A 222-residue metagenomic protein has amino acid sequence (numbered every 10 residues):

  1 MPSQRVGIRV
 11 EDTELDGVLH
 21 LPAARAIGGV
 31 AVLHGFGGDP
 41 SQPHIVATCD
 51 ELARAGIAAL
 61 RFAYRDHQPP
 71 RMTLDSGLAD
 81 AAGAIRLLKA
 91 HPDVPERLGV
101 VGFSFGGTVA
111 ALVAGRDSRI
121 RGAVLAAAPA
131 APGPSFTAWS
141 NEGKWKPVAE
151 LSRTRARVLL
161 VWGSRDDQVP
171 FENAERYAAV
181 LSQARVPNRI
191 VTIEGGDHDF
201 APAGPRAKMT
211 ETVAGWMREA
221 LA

Functional and structural regions predicted by a protein language model:
M1-R25: N-terminal cap/lid segment of alpha/beta-hydrolase-fold proteins
G37-C49, Y64, E172-N173: The serine-hydrolase catalytic nucleophile loop
C49-P69: Conserved alpha/beta-hydrolase
R65-P92, A203: Catalytic nucleophile-loop/oxyanion-hole region of alpha/beta-hydrolase and closely related hydrolase-like folds
R71, G196-A207: Catalytic histidine-centered segment of alpha/beta-hydrolase-like enzymes
A84-P147: Primarily recognizes the serine-hydrolase "nucleophile elbow" in alpha/beta-hydrolase and SGNH/GDSL folds
T154, L160-W162, D166: Short beta-strand/loop motif that positions the catalytic acidic residue of the alpha/beta-hydrolase fold
R165-V169, D199: Acidic catalytic loop of the alpha/beta-hydrolase fold
